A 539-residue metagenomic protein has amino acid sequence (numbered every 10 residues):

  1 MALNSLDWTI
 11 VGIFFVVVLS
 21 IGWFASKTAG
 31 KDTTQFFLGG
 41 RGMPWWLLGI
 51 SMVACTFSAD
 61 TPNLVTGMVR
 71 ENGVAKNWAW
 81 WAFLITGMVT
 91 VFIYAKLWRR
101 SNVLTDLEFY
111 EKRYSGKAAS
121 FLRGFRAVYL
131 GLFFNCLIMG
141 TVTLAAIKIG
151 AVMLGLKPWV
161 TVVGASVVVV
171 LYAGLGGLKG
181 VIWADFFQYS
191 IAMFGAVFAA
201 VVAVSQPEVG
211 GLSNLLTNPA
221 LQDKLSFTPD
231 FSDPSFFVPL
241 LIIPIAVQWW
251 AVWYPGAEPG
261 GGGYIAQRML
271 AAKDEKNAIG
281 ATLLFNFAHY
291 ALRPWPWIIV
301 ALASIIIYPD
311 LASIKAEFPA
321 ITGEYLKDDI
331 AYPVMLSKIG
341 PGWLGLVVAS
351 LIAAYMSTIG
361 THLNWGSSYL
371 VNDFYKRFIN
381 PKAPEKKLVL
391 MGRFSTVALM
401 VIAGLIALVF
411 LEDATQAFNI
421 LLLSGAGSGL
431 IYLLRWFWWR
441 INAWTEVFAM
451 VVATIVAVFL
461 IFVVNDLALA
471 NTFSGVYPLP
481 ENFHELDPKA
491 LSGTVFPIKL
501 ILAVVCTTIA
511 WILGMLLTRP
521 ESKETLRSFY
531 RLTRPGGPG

Functional and structural regions predicted by a protein language model:
M1-G539: Membrane-embedded helix-loop-helix hairpins and adjacent transmembrane boundary segments in multi-pass transporters
